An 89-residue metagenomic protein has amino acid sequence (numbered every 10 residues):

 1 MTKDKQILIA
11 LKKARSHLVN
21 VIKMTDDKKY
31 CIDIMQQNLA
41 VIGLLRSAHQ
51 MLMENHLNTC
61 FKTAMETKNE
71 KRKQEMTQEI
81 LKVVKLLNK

Functional and structural regions predicted by a protein language model:
M1-K89: Solvent-exposed interaction patches of small proteins and small membrane subunits
